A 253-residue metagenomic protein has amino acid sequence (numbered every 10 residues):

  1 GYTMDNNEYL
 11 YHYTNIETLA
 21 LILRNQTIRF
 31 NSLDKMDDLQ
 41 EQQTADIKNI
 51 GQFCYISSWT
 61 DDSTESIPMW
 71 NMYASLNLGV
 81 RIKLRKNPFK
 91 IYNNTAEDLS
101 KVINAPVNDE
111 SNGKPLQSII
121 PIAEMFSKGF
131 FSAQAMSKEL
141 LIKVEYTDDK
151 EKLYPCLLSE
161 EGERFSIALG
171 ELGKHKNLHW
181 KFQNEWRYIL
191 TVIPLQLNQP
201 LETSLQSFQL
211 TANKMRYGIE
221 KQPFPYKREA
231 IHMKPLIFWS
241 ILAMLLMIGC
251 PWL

Functional and structural regions predicted by a protein language model:
G1-L253: Catalytic-core loop-and-flanking beta/alpha module that positions acidic residues for ribose/phosphate chemistry
